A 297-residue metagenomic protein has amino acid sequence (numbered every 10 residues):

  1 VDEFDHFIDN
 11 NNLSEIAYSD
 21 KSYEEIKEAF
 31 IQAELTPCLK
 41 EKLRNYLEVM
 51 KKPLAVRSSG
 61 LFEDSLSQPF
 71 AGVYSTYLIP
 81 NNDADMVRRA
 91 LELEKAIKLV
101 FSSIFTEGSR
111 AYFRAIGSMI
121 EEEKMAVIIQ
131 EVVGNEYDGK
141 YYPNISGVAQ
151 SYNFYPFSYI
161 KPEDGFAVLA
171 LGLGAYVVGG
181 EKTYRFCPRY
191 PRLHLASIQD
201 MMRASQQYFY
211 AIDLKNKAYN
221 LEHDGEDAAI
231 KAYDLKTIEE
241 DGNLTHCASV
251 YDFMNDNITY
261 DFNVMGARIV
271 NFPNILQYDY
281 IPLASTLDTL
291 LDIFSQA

Functional and structural regions predicted by a protein language model:
V1-L43, Y112, I120-K124: A structural-propensity feature for long, helix-poor, extended segments
A33-A297: Conserved mixed alpha/beta core segments that line enzyme active sites in large multi-domain catalysts
